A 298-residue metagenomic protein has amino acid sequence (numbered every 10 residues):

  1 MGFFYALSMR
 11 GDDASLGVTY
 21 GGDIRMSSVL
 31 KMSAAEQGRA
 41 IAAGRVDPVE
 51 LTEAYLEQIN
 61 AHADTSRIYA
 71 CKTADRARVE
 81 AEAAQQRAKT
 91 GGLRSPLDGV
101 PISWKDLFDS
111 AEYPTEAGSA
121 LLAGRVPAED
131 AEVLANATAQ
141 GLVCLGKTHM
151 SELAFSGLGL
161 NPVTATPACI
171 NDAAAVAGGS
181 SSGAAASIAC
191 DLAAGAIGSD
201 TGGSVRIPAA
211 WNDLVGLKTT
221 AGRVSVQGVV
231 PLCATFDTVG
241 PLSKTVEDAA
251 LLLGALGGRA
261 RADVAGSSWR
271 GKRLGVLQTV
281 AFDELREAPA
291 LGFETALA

Functional and structural regions predicted by a protein language model:
G2-A6, A14-R78: An N-terminal boundary/leader segment
R45-L56, E82, A288-A298: Acyltransferase
Y55, A77, G99, K105 (+2 more regions): Conserved hydrophobic/aromatic pocket- or pore-lining residues that grip, position, or stack substrates in active sites
D75-Q85, G141-L142, S151: Long amphipathic alpha-helix in the N-terminal Rossmann-like dinucleotide-binding domain of NAD(P)-dependent
A84-P101, G266-G275: Immediate post-signal peptide segment of exported/extracytoplasmic ligand-binding proteins
P96-V133: Enzymes and membrane/adaptor proteins characterized by extended Gly/Ser/Thr/Asp/Glu-rich, aromatic-dotted
E129-L253: Short glycine/serine-rich loop segments
K218-T295: A short helix-breaking turn/cap at a secondary-structure junction
